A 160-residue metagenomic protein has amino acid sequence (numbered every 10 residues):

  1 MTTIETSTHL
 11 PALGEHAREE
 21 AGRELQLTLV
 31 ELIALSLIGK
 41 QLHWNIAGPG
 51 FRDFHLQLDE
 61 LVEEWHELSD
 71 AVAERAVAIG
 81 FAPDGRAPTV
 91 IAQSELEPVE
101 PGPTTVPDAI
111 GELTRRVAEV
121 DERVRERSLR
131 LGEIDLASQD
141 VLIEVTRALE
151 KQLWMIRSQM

Functional and structural regions predicted by a protein language model:
T2-S7, L29, A78-A82, A92: Internal glycine-rich alpha/beta core junctions
T6-T28, V106: Disorder-to-helix initiation segments
L13-E20, A34-E60, R123-A137: Helix-loop segments that flank and shape redox-cofactor active sites
E19-L29, I33, D59-V62, H66 (+4 more regions): Short amphipathic alpha-helical segments with heptad-repeat character
L29, S36, H43, V62 (+6 more regions): A structural signal for well-ordered alpha-helices, especially hydrophobic packing surfaces of coiled-coils
G50-T89, Q159: Conserved alpha-helical segments that form or flank metal/cofactor-binding pockets of metalloenzymes
D70, P88-E144: Acidic/histidine-rich alpha-helical segments that form the ligand environment of transition-metal centers
A137-M160: C-terminal or internal capping secondary-structure element at the end of a domain, subdomain, or sheet
